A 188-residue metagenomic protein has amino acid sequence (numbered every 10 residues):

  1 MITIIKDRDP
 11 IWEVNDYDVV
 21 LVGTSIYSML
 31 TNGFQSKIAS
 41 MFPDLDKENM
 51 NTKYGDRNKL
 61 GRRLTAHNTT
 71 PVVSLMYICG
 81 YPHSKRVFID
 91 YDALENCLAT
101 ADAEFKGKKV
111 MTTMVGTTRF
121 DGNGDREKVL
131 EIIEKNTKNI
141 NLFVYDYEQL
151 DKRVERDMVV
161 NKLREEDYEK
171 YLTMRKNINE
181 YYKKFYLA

Functional and structural regions predicted by a protein language model:
M1-A188: Macrodomain-like recognition of ADP-ribose-binding/processing modules
